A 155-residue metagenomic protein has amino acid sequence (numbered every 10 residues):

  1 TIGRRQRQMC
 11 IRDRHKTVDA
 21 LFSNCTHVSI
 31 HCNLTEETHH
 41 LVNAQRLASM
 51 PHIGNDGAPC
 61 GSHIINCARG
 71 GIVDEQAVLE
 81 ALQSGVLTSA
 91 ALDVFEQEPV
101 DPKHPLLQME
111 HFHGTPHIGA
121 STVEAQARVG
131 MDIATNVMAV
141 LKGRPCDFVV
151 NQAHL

Functional and structural regions predicted by a protein language model:
T1-R7, I11: Single conserved hydrophobic/aromatic residue that forms the stacking wall/gate of nucleotide- or nucleobase-binding
R7, N24-C25: An anion/phosphate-binding loop that grips the pyrophosphate of nucleotide cofactors and donors
R14-T17: Short acidic-hydrophobic, aromatic-tinged amphipathic segments that line or gate anion-handling sites
D19, T26, T88: Conserved acidic residues
T26, H31-L34, A68-R69, F95-E96: Short glycine-/small-residue-rich Rossmann-like dinucleotide-binding loops
E36-I64, E75-Q76: Rossmann-fold NAD(P) dinucleotide-binding segment
A48, E96-L155: C-terminal helix-to-coil terminal segments
D56-C60, C67-H113: Rossmann-fold NAD(P)-binding glycine/threonine-rich loop
